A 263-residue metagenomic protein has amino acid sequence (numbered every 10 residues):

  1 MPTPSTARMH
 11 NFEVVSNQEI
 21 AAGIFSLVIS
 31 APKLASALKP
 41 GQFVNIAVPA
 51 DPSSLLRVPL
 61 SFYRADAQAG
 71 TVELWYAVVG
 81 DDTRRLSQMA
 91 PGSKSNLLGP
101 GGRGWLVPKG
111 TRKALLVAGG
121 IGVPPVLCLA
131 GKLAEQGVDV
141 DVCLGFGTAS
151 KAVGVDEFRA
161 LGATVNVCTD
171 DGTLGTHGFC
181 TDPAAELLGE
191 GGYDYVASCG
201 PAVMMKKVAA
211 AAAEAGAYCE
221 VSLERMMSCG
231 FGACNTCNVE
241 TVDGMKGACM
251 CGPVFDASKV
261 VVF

Functional and structural regions predicted by a protein language model:
P2-P91: Ferredoxin-reductase
S16, R64, V167-T169, V221 (+1 more regions): Structural signal for conserved beta-strand scaffold positions within catalytic alpha/beta enzyme cores
D51-S61, G102-G110, C249: Short, Lys/Arg- and Gly-enriched loop/turn segments at beta-strand edges
D81-E224: FNR/FR-type flavoprotein reductase catalytic core
P125, A202, E224-P253: Local cysteine-cluster metal-coordination motifs and their immediate loop/turn environment, predominantly Fe-S cluster
M250-F263: Short microdomains enriched in Cys/His and/or Lys/Arg
